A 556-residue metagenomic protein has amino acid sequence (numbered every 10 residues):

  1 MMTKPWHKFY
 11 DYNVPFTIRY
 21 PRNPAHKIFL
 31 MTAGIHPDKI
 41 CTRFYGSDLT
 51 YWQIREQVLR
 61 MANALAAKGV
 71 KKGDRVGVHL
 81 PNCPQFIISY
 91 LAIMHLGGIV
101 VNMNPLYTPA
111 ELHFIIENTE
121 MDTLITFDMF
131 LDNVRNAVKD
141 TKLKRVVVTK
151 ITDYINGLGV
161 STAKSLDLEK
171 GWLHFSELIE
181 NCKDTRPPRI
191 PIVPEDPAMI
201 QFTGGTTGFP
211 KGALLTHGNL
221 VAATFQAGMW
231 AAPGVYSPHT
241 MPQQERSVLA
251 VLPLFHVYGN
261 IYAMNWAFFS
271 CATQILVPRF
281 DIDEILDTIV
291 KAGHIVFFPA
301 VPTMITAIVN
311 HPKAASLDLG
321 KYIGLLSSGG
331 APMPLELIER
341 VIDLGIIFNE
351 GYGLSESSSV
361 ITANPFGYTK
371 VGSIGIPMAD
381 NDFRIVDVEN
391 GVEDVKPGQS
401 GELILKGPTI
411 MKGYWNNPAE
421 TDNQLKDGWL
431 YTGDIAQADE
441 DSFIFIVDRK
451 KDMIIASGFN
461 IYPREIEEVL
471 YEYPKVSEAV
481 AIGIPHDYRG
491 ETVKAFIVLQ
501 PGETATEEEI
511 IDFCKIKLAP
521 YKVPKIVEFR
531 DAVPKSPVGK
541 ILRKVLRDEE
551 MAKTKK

Functional and structural regions predicted by a protein language model:
P21, D38-C83, I87-L91, T108-H113: Conserved AMP-binding/adenylate-forming core of the ANL superfamily
T50-W52, R189, A198-F225: Conserved AMP-binding A3 loop
A67-K68, H95-E180, P501-E503, E528: Structural core segment of the AMP-binding/adenylate-forming
Y107, H113-F114, L124-T126, G407 (+6 more regions): AMP-binding/adenylate-forming catalytic core of the ANL superfamily
D167-S176, E180-F202, F209, V235-S247: Conserved pre-ATP/AMP-binding loop-to-beta segment of ANL
V221-S247, F255-V296, H311: Conserved AMP-binding/adenylation subdomain of ANL enzymes
S270, I295-A300, N310-T369, D382 (+1 more regions): Gly/Ser/Thr-rich phosphate-binding loop
I376-D380, G391-Q424, I461: Conserved ATP/PPi-binding loop(s) of AMP-dependent carboxylate-activating enzymes
